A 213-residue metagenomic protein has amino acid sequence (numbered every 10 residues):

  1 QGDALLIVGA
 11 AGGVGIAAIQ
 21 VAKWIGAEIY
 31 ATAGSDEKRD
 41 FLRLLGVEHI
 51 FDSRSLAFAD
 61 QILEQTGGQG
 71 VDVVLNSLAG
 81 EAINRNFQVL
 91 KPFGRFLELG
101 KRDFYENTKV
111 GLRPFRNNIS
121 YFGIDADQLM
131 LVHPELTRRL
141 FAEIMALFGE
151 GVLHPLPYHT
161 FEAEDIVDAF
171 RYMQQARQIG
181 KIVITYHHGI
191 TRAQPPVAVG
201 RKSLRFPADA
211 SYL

Functional and structural regions predicted by a protein language model:
Q1-R192, V199-L213: 4′-phosphopantetheine-dependent carrier domains
